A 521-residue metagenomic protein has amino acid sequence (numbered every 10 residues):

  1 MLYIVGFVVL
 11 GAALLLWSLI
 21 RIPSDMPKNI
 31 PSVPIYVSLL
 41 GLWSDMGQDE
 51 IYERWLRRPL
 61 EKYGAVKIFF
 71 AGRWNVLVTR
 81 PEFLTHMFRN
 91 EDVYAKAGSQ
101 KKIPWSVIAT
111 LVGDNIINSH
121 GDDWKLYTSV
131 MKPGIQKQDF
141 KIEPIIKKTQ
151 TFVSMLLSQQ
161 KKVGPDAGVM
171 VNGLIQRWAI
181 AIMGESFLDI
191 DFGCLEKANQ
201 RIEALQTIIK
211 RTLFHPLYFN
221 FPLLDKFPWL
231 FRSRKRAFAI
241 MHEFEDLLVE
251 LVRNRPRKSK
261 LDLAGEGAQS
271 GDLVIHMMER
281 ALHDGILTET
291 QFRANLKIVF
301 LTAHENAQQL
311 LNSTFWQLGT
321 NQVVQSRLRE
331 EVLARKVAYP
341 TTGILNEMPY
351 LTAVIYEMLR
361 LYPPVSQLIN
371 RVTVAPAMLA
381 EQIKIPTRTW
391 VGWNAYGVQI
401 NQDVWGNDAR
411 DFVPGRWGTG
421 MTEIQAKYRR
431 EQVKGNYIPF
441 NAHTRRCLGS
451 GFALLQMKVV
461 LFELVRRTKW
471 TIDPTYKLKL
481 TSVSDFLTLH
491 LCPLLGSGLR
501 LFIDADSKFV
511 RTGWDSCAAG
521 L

Functional and structural regions predicted by a protein language model:
L2-L126, F140, P144-S158, G193 (+5 more regions): N-terminal membrane-proximal hinge/A-helix region immediately C-terminal to the signal-anchor transmembrane segment
S32-I35, R201-I208, D262-L273, W316-V365 (+5 more regions): Cytochrome P450 I-helix active-site segment
W43-R57, E61, D246, A338-E381: Conserved cytochrome P450 K-helix E-x-x-R motif and the immediately C-terminal K′/meander segment
V93, W393-K427: Conserved cytochrome P450 K-helix/beta-meander segment immediately N-terminal to the heme-binding cysteine loop
K96-W105, D139-L311, V332: Cytochrome P450 heme-thiolate monooxygenase catalytic core
V112-N115, K297, T302, T342-G343 (+2 more regions): Cytochrome P450 heme-thiolate "Cys pocket" and heme-binding signature region
S158, Q322-Q325, Q432, R446 (+2 more regions): Cytochrome P450 heme-binding "Cys pocket" and the immediately downstream C-terminal segment
N306-G319, V460: Short, small-residue alpha-helix embedded
